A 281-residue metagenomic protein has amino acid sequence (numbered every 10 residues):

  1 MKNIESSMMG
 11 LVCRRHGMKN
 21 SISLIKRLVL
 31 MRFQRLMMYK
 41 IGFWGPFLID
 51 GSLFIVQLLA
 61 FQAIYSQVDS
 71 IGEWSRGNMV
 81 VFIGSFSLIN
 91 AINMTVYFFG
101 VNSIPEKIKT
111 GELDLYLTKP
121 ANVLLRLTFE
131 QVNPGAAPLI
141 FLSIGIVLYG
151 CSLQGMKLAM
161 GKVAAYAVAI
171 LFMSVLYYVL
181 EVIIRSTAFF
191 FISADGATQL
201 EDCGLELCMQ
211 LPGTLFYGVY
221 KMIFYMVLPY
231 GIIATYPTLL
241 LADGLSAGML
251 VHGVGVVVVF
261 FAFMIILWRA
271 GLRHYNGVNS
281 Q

Functional and structural regions predicted by a protein language model:
M1, M8-M9: Methionine residue identity
M1-K2, R14: Intrinsically disordered, low-complexity peptide-like regions
L11, R15-Q281: Hydrophobic transmembrane alpha-helices and immediately adjacent juxtamembrane helices of multi-pass inner-membrane
